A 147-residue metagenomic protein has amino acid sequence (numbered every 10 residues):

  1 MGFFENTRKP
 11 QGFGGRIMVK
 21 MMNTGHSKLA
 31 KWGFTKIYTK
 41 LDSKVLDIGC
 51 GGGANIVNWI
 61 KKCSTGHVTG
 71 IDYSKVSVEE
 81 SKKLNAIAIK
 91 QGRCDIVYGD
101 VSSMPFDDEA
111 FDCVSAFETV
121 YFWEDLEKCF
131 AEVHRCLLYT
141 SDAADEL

Functional and structural regions predicted by a protein language model:
M1-G14: N-terminal, positively charged/glycine-rich alpha-helical extensions of SAM-dependent methyltransferases
T24-L41: Conserved alpha-helix/loop element of class I SAM-dependent methyltransferases that forms part of the SAM/SAH-binding
I37-T39, K62-C63, L137-L138: A generic alpha-to-beta junction signature in SAM-dependent methyltransferases
L46-S103: Class I SAM-dependent methyltransferase SAM/SAH-binding core
S102-C113: A short acidic, Gly/Pro-enriched loop at the edge of an enzyme's catalytic core that lines a small-molecule cofactor
C113-D125: A short SAM/SAH-binding and catalytic strip from SAM-dependent methyltransferases
E127-L138: A short glycine-rich, Lys/Arg-flanked "PGG" loop and its adjoining helix->strand segment in the class I
Y139-L147: Conserved small/polar residues in nucleotide/adenosyl-binding loops
